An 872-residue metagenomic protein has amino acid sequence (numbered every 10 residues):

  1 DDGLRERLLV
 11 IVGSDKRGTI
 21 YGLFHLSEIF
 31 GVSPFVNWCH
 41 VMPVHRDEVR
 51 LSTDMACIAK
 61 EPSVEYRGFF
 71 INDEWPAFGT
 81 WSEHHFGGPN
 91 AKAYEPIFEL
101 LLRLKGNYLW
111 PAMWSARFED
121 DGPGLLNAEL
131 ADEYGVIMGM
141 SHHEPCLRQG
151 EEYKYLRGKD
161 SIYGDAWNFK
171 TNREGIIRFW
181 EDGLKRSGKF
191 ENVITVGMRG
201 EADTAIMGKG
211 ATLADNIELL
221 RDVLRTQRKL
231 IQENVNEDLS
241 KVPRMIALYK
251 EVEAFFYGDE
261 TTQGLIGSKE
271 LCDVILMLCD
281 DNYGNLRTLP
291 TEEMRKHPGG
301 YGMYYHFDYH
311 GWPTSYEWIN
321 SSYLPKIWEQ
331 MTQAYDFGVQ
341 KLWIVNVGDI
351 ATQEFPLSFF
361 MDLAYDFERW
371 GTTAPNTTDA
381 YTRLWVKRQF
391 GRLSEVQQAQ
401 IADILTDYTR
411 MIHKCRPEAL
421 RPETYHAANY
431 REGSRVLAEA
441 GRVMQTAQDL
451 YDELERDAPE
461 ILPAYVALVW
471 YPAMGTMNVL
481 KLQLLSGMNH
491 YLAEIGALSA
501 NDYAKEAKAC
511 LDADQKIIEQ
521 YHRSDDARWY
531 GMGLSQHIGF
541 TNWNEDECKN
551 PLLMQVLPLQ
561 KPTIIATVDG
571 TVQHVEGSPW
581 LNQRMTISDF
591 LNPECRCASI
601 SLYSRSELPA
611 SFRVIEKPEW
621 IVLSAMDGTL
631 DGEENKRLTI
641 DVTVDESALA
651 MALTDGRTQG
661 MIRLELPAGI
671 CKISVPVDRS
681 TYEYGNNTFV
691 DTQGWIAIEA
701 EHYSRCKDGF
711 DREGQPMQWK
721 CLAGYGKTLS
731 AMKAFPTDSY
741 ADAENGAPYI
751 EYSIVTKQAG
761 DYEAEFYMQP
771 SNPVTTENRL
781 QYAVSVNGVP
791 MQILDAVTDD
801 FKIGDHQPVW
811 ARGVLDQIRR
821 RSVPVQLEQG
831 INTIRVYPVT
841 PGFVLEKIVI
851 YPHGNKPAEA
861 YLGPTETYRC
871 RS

Functional and structural regions predicted by a protein language model:
D1-F169, L248, S268-N285, E292-L324 (+2 more regions): Feature activates predominantly on carbohydrate-active enzymes
R7, A77-H84, W110-M113, K159-D165 (+5 more regions): Glycine- and acidic
M42-S52, G122-L125, L130-E133, D160-P298 (+2 more regions): Gly/Pro-rich turn-and-neighbor structural signature
H45-D47, T382-F540, Y740-A741, P748-I750 (+1 more regions): C-terminal non-catalytic alpha-helical accessory regions
H84-F86, G124-A128, Y153-G158, G210-N216 (+5 more regions): Short secondary-structure boundary/capping segments
L102, N107-W110, D120, L278-G284 (+1 more regions): Structured mid-domain segments that build the active-site/substrate or prosthetic-cofactor binding neighborhood
H537, T541-R605: Beta-sheet-dominated interaction scaffolds and their linkers
P593-S872: Extracytoplasmic
